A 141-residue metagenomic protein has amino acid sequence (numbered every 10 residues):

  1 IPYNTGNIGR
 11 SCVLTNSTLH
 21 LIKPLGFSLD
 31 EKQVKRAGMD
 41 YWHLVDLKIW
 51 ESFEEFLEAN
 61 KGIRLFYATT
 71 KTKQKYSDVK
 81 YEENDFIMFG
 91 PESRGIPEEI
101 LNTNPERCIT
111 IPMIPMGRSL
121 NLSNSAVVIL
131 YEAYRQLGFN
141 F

Functional and structural regions predicted by a protein language model:
I1-F141: Post-transcriptional modification and biogenesis factors for structured RNAs of the translation apparatus
